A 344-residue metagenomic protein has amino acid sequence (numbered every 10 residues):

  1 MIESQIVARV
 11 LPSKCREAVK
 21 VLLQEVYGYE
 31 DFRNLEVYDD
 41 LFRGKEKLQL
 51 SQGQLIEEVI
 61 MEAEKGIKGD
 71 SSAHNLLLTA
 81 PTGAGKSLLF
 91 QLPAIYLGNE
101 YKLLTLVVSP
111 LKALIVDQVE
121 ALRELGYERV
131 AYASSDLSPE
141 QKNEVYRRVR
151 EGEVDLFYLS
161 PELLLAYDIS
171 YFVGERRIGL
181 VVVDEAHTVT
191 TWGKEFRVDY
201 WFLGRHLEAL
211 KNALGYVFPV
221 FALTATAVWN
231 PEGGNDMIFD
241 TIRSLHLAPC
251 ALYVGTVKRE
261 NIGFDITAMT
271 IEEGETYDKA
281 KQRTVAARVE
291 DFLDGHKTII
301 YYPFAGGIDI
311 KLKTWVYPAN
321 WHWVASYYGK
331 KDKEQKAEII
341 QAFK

Functional and structural regions predicted by a protein language model:
P12-T79: Conserved pre-motif I regulatory segment
E64, A84-Y101, A121, E208-L210: Walker A/P-loop NTP-binding motif
G69-P93, T105-L111: Walker A/P-loop
L88, K102-G126, V130-Q141, S160-L165 (+2 more regions): Conserved Walker A/P-loop ATP-binding site and its immediately adjacent core in helicase/helicase-like ATPase domains
L104-I115, R288-P318, V324-Y328: Conserved strand-helix element at the start of the C-terminal RecA-like helicase core
L137-L180, T188-K194: Conserved helix/coil segment N-terminal to the catalytic DExD/H
E140-R147, W323-K344: Conserved helicase ATPase core of P-loop NTP-dependent helicases/translocases
G179, H187-V254: Post-DEXD/H (motif II) to motif III coupling segment of the RecA-like Helicase ATP-binding lobe
